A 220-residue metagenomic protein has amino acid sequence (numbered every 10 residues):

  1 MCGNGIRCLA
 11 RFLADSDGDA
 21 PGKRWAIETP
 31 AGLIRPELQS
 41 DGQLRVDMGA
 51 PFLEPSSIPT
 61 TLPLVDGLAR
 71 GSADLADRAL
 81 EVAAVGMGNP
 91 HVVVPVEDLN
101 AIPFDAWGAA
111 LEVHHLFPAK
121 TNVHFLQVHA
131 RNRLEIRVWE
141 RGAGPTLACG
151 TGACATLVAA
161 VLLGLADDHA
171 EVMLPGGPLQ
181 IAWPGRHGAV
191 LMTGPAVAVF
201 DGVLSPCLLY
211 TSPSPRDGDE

Functional and structural regions predicted by a protein language model:
M1-V82, L147, C154, V158-G185 (+1 more regions): Acidic, low-complexity central loop/insert segments
G67-G71, E81-A83, N100-H115: Anionic-ligand binding region
A84-M87, V93-A101: Active-site rim beta-loop-alpha module in soluble metabolic enzymes
H91-V92, A106-W139, P178-W183: Conserved phosphate-donor
W139-L147: Short pre-catalytic strand/loop immediately N-terminal to key active-site residues, enriched for Gly-Thr
L191-L209: Short, basic/aromatic-enriched C-terminal tail that caps enzymatic domains
Y210-P215: Conserved small/polar residues in nucleotide/adenosyl-binding loops
